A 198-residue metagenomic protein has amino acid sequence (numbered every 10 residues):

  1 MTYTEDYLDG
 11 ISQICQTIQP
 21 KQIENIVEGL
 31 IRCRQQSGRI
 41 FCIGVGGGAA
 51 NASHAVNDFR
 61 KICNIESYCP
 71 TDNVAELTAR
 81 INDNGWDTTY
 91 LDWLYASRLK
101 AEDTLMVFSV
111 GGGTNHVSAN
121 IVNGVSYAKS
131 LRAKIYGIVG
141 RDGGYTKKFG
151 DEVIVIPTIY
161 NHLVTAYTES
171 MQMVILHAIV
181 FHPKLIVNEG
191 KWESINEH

Functional and structural regions predicted by a protein language model:
M1-I18: Generic N-terminal amphipathic, Lys/Arg-enriched alpha-helix
L8-I11, A52, D87, L91 (+2 more regions): A general structural signal for well-ordered alpha-helical segments in protein cores
Q13-P20, I31-Q35, N64, L99 (+3 more regions): Generic secondary-structure signature for well-ordered alpha-helical cores
G29-T104: Glycine-rich, small/polar surface segments that engage phosphate groups of diverse ligands
N57, K61, S126, F181: Short, well-ordered alpha-helices that flank and scaffold nucleotide-derived cofactor binding pockets
E102-G137, R141-I156, I179: C-terminal binding/interaction regions
V139-W192, N196-H198: Short alpha-helices
